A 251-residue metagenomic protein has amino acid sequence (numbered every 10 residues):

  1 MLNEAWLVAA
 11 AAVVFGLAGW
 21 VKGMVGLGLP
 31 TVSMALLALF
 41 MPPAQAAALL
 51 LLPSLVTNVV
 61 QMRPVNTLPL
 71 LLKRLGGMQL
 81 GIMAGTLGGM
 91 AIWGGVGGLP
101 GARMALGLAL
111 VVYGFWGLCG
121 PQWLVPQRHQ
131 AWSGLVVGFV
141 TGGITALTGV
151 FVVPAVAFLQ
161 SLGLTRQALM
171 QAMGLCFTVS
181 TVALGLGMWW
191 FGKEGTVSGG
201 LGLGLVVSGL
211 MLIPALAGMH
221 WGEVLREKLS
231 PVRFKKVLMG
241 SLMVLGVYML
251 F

Functional and structural regions predicted by a protein language model:
M1-F40, W123-M173, S180: Selected transmembrane alpha-helices and immediately adjacent juxtamembrane segments of polytopic inner-membrane
A5-A9, A48, G101-L108, W132 (+2 more regions): Alpha-helical transmembrane segments of integral membrane proteins
L7-V8, L37-L55, P100-L110, F139-G149 (+1 more regions): Structural signature of hydrophobic alpha-helical transmembrane segments
V13, L17, L52-V59, G76 (+8 more regions): Hydrophobic residues within alpha-helical transmembrane segments of multi-pass solute transporters/permease subunits
P42-L50, L71-R74, G163-L175: Membrane-interface alpha-helices at helix entry/exit sites of multi-pass transporters
A44-A46, L87-W93, G143-F151, L184-G187 (+1 more regions): Hydrophobic alpha-helical transmembrane segments in multi-pass integral membrane proteins
L49-L99, V182-P231: Selective hydrophobic functional segments
N58-N66, A105-Q130, V224, G246-F251: Transmembrane helix exit motif
